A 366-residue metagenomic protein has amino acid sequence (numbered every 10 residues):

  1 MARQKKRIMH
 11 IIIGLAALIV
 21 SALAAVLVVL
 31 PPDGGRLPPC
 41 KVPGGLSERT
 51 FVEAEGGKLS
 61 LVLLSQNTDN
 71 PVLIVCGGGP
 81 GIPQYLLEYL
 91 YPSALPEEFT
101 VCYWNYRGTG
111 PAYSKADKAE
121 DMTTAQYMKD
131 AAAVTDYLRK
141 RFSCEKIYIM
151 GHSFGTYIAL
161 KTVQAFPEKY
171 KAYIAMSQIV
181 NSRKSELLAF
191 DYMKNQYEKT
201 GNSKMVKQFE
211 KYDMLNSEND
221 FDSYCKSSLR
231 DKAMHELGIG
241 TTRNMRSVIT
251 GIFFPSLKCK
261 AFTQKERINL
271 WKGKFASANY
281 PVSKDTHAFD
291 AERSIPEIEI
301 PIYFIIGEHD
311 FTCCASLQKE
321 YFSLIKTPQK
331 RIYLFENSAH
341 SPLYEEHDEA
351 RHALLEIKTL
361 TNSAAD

Functional and structural regions predicted by a protein language model:
I82-P92: The serine-hydrolase catalytic nucleophile loop
L95-S114: Conserved alpha/beta-hydrolase
Q126-K146: Conserved acidic catalytic loop of the alpha/beta-hydrolase fold
C144-K184: Conserved hydrolase catalytic core segment
K171-L215: A catalytic-pocket lid/entrance helix-loop region that shapes and gates access to the active site across common
K204-R293, I300: Alpha/beta-hydrolase
I298, F304-I306, D310: Short beta-strand/loop motif that positions the catalytic acidic residue of the alpha/beta-hydrolase fold
S338-H347: Catalytic histidine-centered segment of alpha/beta-hydrolase-like enzymes
